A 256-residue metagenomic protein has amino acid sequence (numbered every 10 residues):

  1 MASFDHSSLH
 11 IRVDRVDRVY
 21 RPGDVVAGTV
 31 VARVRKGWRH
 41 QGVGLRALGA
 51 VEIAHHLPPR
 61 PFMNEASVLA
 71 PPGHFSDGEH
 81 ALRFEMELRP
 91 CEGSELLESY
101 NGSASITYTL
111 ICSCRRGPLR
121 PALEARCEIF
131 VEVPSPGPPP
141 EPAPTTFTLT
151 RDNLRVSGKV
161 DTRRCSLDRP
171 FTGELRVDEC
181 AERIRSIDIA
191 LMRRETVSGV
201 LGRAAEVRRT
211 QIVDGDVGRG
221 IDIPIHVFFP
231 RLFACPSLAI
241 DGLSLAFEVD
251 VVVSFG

Functional and structural regions predicted by a protein language model:
M1-G256: C-terminal beta-sandwich interaction modules and adjacent acidic, Ser/Thr/Pro/Gly-rich low-complexity tails used
